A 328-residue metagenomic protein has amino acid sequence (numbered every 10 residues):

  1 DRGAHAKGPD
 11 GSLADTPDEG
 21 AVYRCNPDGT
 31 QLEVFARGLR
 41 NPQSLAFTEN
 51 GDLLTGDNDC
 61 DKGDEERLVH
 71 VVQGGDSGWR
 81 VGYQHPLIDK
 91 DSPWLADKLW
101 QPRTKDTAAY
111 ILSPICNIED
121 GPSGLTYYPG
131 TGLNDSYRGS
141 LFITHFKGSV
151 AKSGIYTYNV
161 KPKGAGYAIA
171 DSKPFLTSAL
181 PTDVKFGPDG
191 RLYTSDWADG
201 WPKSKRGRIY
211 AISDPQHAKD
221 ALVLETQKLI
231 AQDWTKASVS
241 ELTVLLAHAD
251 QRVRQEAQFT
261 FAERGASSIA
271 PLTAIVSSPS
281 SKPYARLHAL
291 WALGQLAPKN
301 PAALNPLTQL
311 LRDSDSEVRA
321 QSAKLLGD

Functional and structural regions predicted by a protein language model:
D1-E241: Beta-propeller domains with acidic blade repeats across secreted/periplasmic ectodomains and cytosolic WD/CNH propellers
K236-V244, A266-S277, P298-L311: Amphipathic alpha-helical scaffolding segments comprising HEAT/armadillo-like alpha-solenoid repeats
E241-V244, Q251-R264: Alpha-helical segment of the N-proximal tetratricopeptide repeat
T243, Q258, T273, L287-L290 (+2 more regions): Hydrophobic core positions within HEAT/HEAT-like alpha-solenoid repeats
A249-D250, S280-K282, S314-D315: Short inter-helical turns and helix N-cap capping residues of alpha-solenoid HEAT/ARM repeat scaffolds
V253-R254, P283-R286, R319: Residue-level detector of extended alpha-helical repeat arrays and alpha-solenoid scaffolds
P306-V318, S322: Outer-membrane beta-barrel transmembrane domain signature of Gram-negative proteins, especially the mid-to-C-terminal
